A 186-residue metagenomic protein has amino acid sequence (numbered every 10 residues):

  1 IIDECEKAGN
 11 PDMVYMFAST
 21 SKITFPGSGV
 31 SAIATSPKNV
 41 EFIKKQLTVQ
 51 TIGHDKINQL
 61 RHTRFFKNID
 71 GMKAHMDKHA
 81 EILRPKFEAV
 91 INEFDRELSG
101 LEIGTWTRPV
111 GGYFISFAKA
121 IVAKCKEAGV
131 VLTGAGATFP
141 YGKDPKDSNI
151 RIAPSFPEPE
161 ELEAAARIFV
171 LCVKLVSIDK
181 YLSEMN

Functional and structural regions predicted by a protein language model:
I1-N186: PLP-dependent class I/II
